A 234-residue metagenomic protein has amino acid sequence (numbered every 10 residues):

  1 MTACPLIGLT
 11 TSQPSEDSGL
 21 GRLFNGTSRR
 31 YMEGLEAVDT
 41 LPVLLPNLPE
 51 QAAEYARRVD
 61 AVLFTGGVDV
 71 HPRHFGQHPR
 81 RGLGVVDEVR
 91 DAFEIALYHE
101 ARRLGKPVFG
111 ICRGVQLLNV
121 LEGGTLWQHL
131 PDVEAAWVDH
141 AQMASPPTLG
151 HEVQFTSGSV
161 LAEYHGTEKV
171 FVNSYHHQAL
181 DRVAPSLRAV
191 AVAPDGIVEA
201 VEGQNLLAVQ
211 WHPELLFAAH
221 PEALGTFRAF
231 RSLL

Functional and structural regions predicted by a protein language model:
M1-F109, V120-L121, T125-W127, P131-H165 (+4 more regions): N-terminal beta1-alpha1 cap of cysteine-dependent amidohydrolase-like domains
C112: Conserved G/P- and acidic residue-centered "switch" motifs that form tight phosphate/ATP-binding loops in soluble
V115-L117: Hydrophobic, aromatic-enriched interface-forming segments
F171-Q178, V201: Short catalytic/ligand-gating loop segments at beta-alpha or beta-beta junctions within enzyme catalytic domains
S186, G203-L206: Beta-strand-turn-beta hairpins that frame and shape the catalytic cleft of phosphate-ester-processing enzymes
V209-W211: Conserved small-residue
